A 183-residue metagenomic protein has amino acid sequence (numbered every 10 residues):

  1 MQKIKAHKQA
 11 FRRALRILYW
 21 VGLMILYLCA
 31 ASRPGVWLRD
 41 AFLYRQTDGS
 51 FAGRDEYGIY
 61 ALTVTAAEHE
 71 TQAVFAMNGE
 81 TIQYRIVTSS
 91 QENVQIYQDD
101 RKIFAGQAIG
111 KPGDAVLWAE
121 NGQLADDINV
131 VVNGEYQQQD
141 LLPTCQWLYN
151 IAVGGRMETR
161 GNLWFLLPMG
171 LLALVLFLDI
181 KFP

Functional and structural regions predicted by a protein language model:
M1-R45: Hydrophobic secretory-pathway targeting helix
R33, K181-F182: Transmembrane alpha-helix boundary/anchor motif
D40, F182-P183: Perimembrane helix-loop junctions in membrane proteins
F42-A152: Long, solvent-exposed extracytoplasmic domains/loops
N150-G161: Membrane-interface segments at the starts/ends of alpha-helical transmembrane spans
T159-K181: Selective detector of the "anchor" transmembrane alpha-helix that sits immediately C-terminal
